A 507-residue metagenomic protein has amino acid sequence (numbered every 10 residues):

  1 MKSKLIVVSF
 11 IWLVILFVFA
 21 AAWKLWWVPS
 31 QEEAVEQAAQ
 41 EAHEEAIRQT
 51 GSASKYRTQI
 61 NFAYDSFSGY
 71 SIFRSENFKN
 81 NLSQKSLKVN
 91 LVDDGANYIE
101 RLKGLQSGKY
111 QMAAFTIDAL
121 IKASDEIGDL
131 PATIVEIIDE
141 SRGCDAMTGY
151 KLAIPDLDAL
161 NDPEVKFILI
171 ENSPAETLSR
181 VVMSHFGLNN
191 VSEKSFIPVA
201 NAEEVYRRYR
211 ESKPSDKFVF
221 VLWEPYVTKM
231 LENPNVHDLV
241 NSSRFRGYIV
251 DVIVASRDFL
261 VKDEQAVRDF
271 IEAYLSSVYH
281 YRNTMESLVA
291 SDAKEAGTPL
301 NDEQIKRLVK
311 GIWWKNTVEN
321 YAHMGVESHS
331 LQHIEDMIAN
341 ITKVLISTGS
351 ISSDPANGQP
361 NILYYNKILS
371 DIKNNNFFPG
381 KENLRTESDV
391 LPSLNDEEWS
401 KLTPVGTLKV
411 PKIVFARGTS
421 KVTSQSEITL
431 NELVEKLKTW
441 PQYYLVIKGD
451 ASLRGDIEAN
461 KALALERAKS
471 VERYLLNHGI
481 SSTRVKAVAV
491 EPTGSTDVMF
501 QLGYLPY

Functional and structural regions predicted by a protein language model:
V8-W23: Hydrophobic membrane-insertion alpha-helices, especially the h-region of bacterial N-terminal signal peptides
V28-A202, F218-E224, G247: Short, glycine-/small- and polar/acidic-enriched structural segments that line small-molecule recognition paths
E36-A39, F167-K194, A273-G311, G358: Ligand-binding clefts/hinges and TM-proximal coupling segments of bilobed small-molecule sensing domains
S75-F78, Q106-S107, D125, L152 (+10 more regions): Sec-exported extracytoplasmic/periplasmic mature domains
I117-A119, E193-N301: Pocket-lining segment of extracytoplasmic ligand-binding domains
D263-S353: Secondary-structure end/capping motifs
L369-Y444, Q501-Y507: Periplasmic peptidoglycan-binding/tethering modules of Gram-negative envelope proteins
D450-Y507: Periplasmic OmpA-like peptidoglycan-binding domain that tethers envelope proteins to the cell wall
